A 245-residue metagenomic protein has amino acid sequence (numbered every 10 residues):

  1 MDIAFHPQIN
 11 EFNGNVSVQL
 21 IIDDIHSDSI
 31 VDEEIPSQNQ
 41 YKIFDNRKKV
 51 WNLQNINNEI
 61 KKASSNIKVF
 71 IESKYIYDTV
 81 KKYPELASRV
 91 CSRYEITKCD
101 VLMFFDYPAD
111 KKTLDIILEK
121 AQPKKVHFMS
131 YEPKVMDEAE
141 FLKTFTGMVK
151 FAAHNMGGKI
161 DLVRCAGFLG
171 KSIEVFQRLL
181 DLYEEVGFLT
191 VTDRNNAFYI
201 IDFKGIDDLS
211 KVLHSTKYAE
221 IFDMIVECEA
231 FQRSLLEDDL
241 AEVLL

Functional and structural regions predicted by a protein language model:
M1-C91, C99, M103-D106, V135-L245: Acidic, two-metal ion nucleic-acid-processing modules in DNA metabolism proteins
D100-E138: Long, low-complexity, charged/polar intrinsically disordered regions in eukaryotic proteins
